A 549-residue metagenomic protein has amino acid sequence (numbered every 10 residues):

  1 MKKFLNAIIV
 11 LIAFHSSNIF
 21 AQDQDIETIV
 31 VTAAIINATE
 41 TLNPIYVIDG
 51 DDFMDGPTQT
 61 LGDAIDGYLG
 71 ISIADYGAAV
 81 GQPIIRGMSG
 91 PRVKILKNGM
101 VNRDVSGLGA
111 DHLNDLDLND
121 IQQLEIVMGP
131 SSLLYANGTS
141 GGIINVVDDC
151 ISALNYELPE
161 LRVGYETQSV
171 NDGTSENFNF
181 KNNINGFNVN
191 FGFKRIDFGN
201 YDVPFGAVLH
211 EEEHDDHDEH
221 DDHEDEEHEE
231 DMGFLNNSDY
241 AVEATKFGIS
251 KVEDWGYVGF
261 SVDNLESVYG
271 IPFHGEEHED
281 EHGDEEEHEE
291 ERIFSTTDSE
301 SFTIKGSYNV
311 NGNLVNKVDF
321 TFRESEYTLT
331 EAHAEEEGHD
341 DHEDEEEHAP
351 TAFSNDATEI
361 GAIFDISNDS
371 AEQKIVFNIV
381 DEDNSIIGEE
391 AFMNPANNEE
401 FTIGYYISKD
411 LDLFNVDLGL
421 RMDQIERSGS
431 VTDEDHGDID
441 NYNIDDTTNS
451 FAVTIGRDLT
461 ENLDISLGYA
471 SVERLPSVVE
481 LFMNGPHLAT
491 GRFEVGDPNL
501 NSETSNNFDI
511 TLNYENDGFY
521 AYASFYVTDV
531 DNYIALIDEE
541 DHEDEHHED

Functional and structural regions predicted by a protein language model:
A21-M54, G90: Short, acidic, small-residue-rich periplasmic hinge/interaction motif at the N-terminus of Gram-negative outer-membrane
L61-A64, G81-I84, L96, H112-N114 (+3 more regions): N-terminal periplasmic accessory domains that precede and gate Gram-negative outer-membrane beta-barrel machines
G62-D104: Extracytoplasmic beta-strand/coil segments of soluble accessory domains associated with Gram-negative outer-membrane
V101-P130: Short acidic/polar hinge/loop motifs at secondary-structure boundaries that mediate gating or recognition
L158, R162, S175-T297: Periplasmic-side early beta-strands and strand-to-turn transitions of outer-membrane beta-barrels
N236-S238, V242, G256-V318, E324-A357 (+3 more regions): Flexible loop and strand-edge segments within Gram-negative outer membrane beta-barrel domains
D284-K305, N311, F353, N441-T454 (+4 more regions): Outer-membrane beta-barrel signature, preferentially recognizing the C-terminal barrel domain of Gram-negative
E372-D464, G468, L475-P476, P486-L488: Signature of Gram-negative outer-membrane beta-barrel scaffolds
